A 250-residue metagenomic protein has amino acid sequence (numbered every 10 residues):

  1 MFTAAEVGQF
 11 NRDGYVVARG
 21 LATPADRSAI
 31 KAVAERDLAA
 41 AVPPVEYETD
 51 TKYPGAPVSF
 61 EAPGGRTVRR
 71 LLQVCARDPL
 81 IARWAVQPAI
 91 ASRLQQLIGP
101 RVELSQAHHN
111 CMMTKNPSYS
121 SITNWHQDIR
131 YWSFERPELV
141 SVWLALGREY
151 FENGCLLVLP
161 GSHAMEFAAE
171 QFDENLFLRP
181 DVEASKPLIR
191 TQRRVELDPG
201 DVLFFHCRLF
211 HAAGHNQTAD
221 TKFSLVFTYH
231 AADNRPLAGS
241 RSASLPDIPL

Functional and structural regions predicted by a protein language model:
M1-R12, R19-W125, Y131, Q171 (+2 more regions): Non-heme Fe(II)-dependent double-stranded beta-helix
V17-A18, V142, L203-F205: Short hydrophobic-aromatic micro-motifs
T23-P24, M112-T114, R130, E149 (+3 more regions): Short, solvent-exposed loop/turn segments at secondary-structure junctions
A40, P44, E48, S59-A62 (+4 more regions): Non-heme Fe(II)/2-oxoglutarate
D78-R83, P187-R193, A213-G214: Active-site rim elements
S92-Q95, Y119-R194, N234-A243: Catalytic core of non-heme Fe(II) oxygenases with the double-stranded beta-helix
N110, V142-L144, L225-Y229: A structural signal for short, well-ordered beta-strand segments
